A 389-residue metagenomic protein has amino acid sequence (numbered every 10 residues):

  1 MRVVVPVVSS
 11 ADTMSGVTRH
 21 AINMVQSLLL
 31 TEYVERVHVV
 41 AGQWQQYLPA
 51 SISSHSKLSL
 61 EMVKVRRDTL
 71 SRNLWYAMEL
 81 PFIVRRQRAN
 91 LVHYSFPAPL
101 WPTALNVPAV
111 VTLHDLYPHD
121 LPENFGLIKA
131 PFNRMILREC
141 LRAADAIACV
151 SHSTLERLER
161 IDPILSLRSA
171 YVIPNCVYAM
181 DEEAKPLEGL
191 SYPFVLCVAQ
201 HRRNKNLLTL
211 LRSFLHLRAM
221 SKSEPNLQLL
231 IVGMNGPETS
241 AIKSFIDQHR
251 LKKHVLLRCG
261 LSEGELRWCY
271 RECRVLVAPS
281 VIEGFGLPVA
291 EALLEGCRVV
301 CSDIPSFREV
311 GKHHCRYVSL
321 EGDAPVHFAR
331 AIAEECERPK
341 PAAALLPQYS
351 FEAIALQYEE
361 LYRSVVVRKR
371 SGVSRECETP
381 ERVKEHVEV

Functional and structural regions predicted by a protein language model:
M1-E376, P380-V389: Carbohydrate transferase catalytic cores enriched for Leloir-type hexosyltransferases
